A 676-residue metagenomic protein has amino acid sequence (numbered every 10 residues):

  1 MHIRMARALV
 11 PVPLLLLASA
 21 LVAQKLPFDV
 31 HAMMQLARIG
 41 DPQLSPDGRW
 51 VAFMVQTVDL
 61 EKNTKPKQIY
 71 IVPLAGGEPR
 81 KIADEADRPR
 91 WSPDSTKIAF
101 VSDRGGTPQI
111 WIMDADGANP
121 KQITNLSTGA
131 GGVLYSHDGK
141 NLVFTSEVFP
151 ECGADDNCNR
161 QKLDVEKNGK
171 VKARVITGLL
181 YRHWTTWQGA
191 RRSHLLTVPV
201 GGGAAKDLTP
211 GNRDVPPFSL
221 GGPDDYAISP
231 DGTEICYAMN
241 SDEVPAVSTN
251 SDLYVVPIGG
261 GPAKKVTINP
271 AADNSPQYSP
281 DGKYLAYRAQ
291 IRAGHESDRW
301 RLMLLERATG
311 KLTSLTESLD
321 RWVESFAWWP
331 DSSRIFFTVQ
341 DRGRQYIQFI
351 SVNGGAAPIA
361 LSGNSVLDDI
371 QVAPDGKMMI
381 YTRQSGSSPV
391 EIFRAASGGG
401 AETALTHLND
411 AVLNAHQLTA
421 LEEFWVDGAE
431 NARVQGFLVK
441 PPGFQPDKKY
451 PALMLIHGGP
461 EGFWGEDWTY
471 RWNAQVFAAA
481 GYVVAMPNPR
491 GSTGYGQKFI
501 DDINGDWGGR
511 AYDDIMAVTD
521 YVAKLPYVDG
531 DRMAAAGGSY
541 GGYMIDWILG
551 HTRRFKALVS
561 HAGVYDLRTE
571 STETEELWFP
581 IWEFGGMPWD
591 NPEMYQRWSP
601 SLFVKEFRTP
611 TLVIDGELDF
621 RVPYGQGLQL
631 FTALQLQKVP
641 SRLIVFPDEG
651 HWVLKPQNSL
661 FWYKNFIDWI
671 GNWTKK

Functional and structural regions predicted by a protein language model:
H31-K67, A190: Beta-strand-rich domains and repeat architectures in extracellular enzymes and scaffolds, especially beta-propellers
Q43, V143-T145, V171-T177, Y181-G211 (+7 more regions): Non-catalytic accessory segments flanking enzyme active sites
Q43-W50, P89-K97, V133-N141, Y226-E234 (+4 more regions): Blade-terminus and WD-like Trp-Asp/Gly-His loop motifs, strongest in beta-propeller folds
V55-Q68, K81-R88, A99-W111, N119 (+11 more regions): A flexible loop/linker signature enriched in serine peptidases of the S9 family
P73-G77, D114-A118, P199-G203, P257-G261 (+3 more regions): Short loop/turn segments that connect beta-strands within beta-propeller blades
K440, K448-G458: Short beta-strand element of the alpha/beta-hydrolase
K449, P460-A474, P489, G625-Q626: The serine-hydrolase catalytic nucleophile loop
N473, A478-A480, M486-K676: Active-site-proximal cap/loop segments of hydrolase catalytic domains
